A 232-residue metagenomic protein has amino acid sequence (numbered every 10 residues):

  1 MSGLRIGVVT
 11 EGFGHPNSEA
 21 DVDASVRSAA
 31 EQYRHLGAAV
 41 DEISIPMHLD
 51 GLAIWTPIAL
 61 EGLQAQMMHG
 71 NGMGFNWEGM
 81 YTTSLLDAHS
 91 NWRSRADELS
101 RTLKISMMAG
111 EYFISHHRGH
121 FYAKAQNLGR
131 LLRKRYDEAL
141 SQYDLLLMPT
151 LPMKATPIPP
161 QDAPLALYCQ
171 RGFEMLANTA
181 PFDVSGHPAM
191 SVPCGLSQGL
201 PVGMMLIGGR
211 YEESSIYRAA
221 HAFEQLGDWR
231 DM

Functional and structural regions predicted by a protein language model:
M1-A177, V184, Y211, H221-M232: Amidase signature
V192, L200-G209, I216-Y217: Short, well-ordered beta-strand elements
